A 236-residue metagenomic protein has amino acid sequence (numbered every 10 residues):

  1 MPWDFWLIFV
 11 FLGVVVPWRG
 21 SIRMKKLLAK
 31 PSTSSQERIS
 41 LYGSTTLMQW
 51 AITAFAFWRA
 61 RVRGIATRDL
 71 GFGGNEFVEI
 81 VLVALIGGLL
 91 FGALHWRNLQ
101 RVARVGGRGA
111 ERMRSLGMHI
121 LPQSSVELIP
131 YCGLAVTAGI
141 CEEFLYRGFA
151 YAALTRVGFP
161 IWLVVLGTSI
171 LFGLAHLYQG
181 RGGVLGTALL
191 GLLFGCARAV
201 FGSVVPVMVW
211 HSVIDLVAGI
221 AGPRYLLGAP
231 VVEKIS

Functional and structural regions predicted by a protein language model:
M1-G74, V78-E79, L163, G219-S236: N-terminal, membrane-interfacial amphipathic/helix-forming hydrophobic leader that caps and precedes the first
F9-R19, S115-S236: Transmembrane helix-loop-helix hairpins at the membrane interface of multi-pass integral membrane proteins
V15-P17, M48-I52, G87-H95, F194 (+2 more regions): Alpha-helical transmembrane segments of multipass membrane proteins
S21-L27, L99-R104, G148, A152: Short helix-terminus and kink motifs of transmembrane alpha helices, predominantly at the cytoplasmic interface
A29-P31, S40-S44, G106-E111, F144 (+2 more regions): N-terminal start-of-chain detector that recognizes signal peptides and the immediate post-cleavage beginning
S32-I39, R61-A138, R156-V157, L227-S236: Juxtamembrane helix-loop-helix connectors linking adjacent transmembrane helices in multi-pass membrane enzymes
